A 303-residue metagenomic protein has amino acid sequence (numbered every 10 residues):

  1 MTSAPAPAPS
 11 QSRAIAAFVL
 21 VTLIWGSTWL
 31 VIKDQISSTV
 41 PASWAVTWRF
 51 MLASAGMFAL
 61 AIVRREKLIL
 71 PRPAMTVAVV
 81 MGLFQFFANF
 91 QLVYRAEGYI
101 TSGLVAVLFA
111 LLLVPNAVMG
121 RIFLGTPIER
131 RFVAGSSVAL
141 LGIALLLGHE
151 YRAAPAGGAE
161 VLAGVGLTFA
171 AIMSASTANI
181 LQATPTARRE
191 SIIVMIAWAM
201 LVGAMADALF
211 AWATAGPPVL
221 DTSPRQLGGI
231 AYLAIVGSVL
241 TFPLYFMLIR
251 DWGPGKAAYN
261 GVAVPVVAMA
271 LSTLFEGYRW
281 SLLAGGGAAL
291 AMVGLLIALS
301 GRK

Functional and structural regions predicted by a protein language model:
M1-L20, L111-M173, L282-L283, A288-K303: Juxtamembrane helix-loop boundary signature in multi-pass membrane transporters
L23-A53, R95, T101, S174-V202 (+2 more regions): Juxtamembrane helix-loop-helix junctions in multi-pass membrane proteins
I24, T28-W29, F58-F109, A117 (+2 more regions): Specific transmembrane alpha-helical segments of multi-pass solute transporters/efflux pumps, especially DMT/EamA
S27, V31-D34, A53-P71, L140-G158 (+3 more regions): Membrane-interface helix-cap regions at the ends of transmembrane helices in multi-pass membrane proteins
Q35, A45, R49, A96 (+6 more regions): Hydrophobic/aromatic residues within transmembrane alpha-helices of multi-pass small-molecule transporters
W44-A55, F84-Q85, F90-S136, I143 (+2 more regions): Specific alpha-helical transmembrane segments that line the substrate/conduction pathway and gating interfaces
W48, F86, L104-L111, I180-A204 (+1 more regions): Helix-helix packing/entry segments at the starts of transmembrane helices
M57, N116-V118, I122, A154-A215 (+2 more regions): Transmembrane alpha-helical segments that form core, pore/gating elements of small-molecule transporters/exporters
